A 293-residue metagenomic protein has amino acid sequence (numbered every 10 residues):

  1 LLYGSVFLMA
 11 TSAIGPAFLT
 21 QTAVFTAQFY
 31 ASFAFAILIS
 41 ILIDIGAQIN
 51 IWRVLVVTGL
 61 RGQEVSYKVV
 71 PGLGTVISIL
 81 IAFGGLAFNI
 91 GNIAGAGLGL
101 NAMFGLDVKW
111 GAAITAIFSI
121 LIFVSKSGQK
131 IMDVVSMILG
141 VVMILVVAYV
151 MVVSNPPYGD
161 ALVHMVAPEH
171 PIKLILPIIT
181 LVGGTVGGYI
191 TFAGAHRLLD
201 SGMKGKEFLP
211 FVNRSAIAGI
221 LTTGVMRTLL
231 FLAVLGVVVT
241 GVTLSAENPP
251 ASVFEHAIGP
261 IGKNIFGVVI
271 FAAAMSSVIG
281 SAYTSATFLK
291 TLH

Functional and structural regions predicted by a protein language model:
L1-L19, L174-I178, K204-E207, R214-A218: Membrane-interface "cap" regions at the ends of multi-pass membrane proteins
V6, T75-I79, A102-S125, L139-A148 (+1 more regions): Transmembrane alpha-helical segments of multi-pass small-molecule transport proteins
M9, A36-Y67, V76-G84, V234: Juxtamembrane transmembrane-helix boundary signature
V24-I49, S66, G72-L73, L176 (+1 more regions): Extracellular loop-to-transmembrane helix junctions
F29-A31, V56-L86, A102-L106, I217 (+2 more regions): Transmembrane-helix boundary/entry motifs in multi-pass membrane transporters
G46-V54, D200, I220-A251: Extracellular/periplasmic helix-exit of transmembrane alpha-helices
V57, G74-G105, A112-A116, F271-T291: Hydrophobic transmembrane alpha-helices that form the core helical bundles of multi-pass secondary transporters
G140-E169, I178-H196: Hydrophobic alpha-helical segments and their helix-loop junctions in multi-pass secondary transporters
